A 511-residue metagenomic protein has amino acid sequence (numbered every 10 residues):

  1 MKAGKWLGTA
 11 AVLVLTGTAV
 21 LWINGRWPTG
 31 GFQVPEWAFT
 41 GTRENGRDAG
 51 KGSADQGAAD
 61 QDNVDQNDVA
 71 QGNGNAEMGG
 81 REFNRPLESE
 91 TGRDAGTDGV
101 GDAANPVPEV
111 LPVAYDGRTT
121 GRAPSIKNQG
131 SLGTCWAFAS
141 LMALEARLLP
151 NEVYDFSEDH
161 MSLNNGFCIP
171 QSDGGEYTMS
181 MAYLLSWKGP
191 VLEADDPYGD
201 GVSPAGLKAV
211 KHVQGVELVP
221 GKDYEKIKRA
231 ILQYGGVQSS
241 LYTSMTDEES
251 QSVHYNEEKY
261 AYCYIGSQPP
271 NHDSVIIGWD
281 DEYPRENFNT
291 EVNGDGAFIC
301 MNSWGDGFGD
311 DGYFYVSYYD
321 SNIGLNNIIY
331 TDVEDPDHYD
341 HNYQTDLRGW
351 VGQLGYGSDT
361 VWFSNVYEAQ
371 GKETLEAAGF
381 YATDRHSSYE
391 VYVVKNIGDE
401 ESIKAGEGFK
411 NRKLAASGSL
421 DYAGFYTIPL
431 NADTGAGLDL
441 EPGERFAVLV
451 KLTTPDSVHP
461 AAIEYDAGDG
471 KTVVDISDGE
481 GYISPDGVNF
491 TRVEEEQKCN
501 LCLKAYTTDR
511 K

Functional and structural regions predicted by a protein language model:
M1-L13: N-terminal Sec-pathway targeting helices
G8, L21-G52, D68, G72-E376 (+2 more regions): Catalytic-core signature of thiol
V14-T18: Alpha-helical transmembrane segments
A378, Y426-T472: Short, well-structured beta-strand segments enriched in hydrophobic/aromatic residues within extracellular or lumenal
A416-G424, L440: Short proline/glycine- and polar residue-rich coil/turn motifs
V450-K511: Short, surface-exposed beta-strand/loop patches at domain edges that form aromatic-rich interfacial subsites
